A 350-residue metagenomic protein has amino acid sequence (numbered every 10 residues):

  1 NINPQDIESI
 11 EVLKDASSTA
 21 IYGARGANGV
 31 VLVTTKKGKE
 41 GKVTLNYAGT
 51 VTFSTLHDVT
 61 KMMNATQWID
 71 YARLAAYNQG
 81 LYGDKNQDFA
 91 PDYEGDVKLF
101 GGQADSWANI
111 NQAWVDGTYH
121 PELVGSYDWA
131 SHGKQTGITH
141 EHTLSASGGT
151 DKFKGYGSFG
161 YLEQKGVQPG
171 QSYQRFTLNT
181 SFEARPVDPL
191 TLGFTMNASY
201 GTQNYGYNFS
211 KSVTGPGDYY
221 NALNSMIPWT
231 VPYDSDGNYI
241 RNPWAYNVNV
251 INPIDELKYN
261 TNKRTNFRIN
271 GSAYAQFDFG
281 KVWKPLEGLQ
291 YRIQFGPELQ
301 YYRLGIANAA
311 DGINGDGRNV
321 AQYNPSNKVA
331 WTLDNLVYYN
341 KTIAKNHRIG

Functional and structural regions predicted by a protein language model:
N1, K37-P169, Y207-S210, E256-K263 (+1 more regions): Residues embedded in well-ordered regular secondary structure
N1-K14: Short acidic/polar hinge/loop motifs at secondary-structure boundaries that mediate gating or recognition
I2-Q5, G23-A27, Q171-Q174, N208: Short, glycine-/polar-rich solvent-exposed loops and beta-turns at beta-strand/coil boundaries
Q5-I7, G26-V30, K42-N46, N270: Extracytoplasmic
I10-E11, V31-V33: Non-catalytic regulatory/gating segments with a bias toward low-complexity or hydrophobic composition
D15, T52-L56, L162-G166, S199-Q203 (+1 more regions): Structural signature of outer-membrane beta-barrel domains
L56-D58, H120-G160, Q164-Q171, T177-V250 (+4 more regions): Flexible loop and strand-edge segments within Gram-negative outer membrane beta-barrel domains
M62-I69, Q174-T177, F209-Y219, Y302-D316: Flexible, surface-exposed loop regions and adjacent strand-edge segments of Gram-negative outer-membrane beta-barrel
